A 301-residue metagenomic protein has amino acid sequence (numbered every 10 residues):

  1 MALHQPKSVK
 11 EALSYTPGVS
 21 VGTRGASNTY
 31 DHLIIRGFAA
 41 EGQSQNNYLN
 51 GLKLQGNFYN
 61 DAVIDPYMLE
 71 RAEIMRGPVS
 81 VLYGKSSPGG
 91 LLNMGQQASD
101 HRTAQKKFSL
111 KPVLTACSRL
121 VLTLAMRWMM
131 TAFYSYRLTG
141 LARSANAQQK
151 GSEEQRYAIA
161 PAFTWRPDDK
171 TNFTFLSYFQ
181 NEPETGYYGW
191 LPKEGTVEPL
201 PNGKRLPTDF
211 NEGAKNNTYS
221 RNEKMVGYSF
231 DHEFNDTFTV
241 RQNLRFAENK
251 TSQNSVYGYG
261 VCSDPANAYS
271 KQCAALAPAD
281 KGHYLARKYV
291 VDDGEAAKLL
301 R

Functional and structural regions predicted by a protein language model:
A12-D31, N60, D65, K85-P88 (+1 more regions): Short, glycine-/polar-rich solvent-exposed loops and beta-turns at beta-strand/coil boundaries
Y15, D31-P78, L82: Periplasmic plug
S27, V63, G84, V113-A116 (+4 more regions): Short sequence motifs at beta-strands and strand-loop junctions characteristic of Gram-negative outer-membrane
L33, A72, L122, I159-P161 (+3 more regions): Membrane-embedded beta-strands of outer-membrane beta-barrel proteins, especially the hydrophobic/small aromatic
G56, Y67-E70, V81-I159, P167-T171 (+1 more regions): Outer-membrane beta-barrel translocator/receptor signature
K107-K111, R137-L141, L176-Y178, N243-R245 (+1 more regions): Transmembrane beta-strands of outer-membrane beta-barrel proteins
P112, M126-W128, W165, H232 (+2 more regions): Residue-level signature of outer-membrane beta-barrel architecture
R143-A147, A160-R166, K170-E233, T237-T239 (+1 more regions): Acidic/polar loop-and-plug regions of large Gram-negative outer-membrane beta-barrel proteins
